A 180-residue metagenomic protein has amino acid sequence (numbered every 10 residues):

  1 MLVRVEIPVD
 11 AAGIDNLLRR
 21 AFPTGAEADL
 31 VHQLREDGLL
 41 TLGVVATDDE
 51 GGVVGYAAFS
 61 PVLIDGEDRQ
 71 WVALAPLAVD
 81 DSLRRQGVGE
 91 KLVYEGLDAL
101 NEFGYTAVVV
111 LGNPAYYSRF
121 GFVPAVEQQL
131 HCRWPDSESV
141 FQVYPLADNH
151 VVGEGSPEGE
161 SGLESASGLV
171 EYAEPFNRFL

Functional and structural regions predicted by a protein language model:
L2-I14: A short beta-loop-alpha structural element at the N-terminal edge of CoA-dependent acyl/N-acetyltransferase catalytic
N16-D29: Helix-loop element at the rim of GNAT/NAT acetyltransferase active sites that forms part of the acceptor-substrate
L34-L40: Short loop/turn motifs at secondary-structure junctions and domain boundaries
G43-V45, G52-L63, Q70-A78: Conserved beta-strand in the GNAT
G52, E67, D80-K91, F103 (+1 more regions): Conserved glycine-rich acetyl-CoA-binding loop
L74, V79, R85-D98, V110: Conserved acetyl-CoA-binding loop-helix of GNAT-fold acetyltransferases
E102-T106, L111-S137: Conserved active-site alpha-helix within GNAT-family acetyltransferase domains
H131-L180: C-terminal "cap" of GNAT-fold acetyltransferases
